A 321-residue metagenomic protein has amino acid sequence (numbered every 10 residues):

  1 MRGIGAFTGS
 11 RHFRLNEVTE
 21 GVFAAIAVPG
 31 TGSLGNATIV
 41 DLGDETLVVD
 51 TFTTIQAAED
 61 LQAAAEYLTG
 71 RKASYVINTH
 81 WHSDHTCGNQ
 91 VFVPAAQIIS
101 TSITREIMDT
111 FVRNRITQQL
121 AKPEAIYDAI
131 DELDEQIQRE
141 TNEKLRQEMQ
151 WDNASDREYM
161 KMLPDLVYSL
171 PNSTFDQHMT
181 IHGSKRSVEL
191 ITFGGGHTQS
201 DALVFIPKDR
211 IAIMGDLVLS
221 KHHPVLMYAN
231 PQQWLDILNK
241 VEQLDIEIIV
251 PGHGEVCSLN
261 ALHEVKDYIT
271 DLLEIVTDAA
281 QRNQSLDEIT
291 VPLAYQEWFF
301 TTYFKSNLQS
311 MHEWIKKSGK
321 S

Functional and structural regions predicted by a protein language model:
M1-V22: N-terminal amphipathic/basic leader segments beginning at the initiator methionine
R2-I4, D278-S321: C-terminal regulatory/interaction regions
N16-A64, A202-D216: Conserved beta-strand hairpin/beta-sheet module of binuclear metal-dependent hydrolase folds, prominently
G21, V40, D50, A65 (+10 more regions): Divalent metal-coordination and catalytic microenvironments
D44-E45, Q56-I103, E242-D245: Active-site metal-binding motif and surrounding structural segment of the metallo-beta-lactamase
E45-L47, T51-I55, T180, S187-D267 (+1 more regions): Metallo-beta-lactamase
R105-D109: Short gly/pro/ser/thr-enriched loop/turn and capping motifs at secondary-structure boundaries
F111-T192, L238: Metallo-beta-lactamase
